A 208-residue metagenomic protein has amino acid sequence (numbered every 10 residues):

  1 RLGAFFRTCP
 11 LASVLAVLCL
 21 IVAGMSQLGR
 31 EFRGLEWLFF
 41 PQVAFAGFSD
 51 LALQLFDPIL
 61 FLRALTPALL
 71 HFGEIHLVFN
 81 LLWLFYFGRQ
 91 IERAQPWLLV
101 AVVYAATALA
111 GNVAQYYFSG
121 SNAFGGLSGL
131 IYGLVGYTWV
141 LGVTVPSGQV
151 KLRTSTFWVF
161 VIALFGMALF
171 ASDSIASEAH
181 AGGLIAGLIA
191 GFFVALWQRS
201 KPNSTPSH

Functional and structural regions predicted by a protein language model:
R1-H208: A detector for small-residue-rich transmembrane helices and their helix-helix packing motifs
